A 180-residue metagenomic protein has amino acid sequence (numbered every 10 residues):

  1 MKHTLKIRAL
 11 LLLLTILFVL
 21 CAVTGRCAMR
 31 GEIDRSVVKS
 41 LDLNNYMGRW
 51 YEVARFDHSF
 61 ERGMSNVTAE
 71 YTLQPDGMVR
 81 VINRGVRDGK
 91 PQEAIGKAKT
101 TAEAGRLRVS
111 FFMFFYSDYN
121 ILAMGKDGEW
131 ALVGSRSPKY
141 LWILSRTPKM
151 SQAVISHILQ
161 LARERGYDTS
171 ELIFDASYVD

Functional and structural regions predicted by a protein language model:
K2-D180: A beta-rich soluble binding module of mature secreted/lumenal proteins
